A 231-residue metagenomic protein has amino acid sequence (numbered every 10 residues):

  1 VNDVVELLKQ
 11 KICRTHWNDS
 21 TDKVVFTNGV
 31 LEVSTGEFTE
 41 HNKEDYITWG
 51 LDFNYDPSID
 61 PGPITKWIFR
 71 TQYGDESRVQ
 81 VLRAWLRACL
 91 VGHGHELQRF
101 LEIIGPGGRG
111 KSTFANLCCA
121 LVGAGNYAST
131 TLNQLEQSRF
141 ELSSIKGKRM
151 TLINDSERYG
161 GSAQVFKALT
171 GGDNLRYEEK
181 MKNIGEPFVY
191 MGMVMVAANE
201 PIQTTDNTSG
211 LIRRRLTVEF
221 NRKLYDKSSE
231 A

Functional and structural regions predicted by a protein language model:
V1-V30: Extended, Lys/Arg-enriched charged tracts that mediate electrostatic binding to polyanionic substrates
W17-N18, K23, V30-G147, L216-V218: P-loop NTPase catalytic core of nucleic-acid-dependent motor ATPases
V91, G123, S162-E186: Conserved catalytic/switch belt of AAA+ P-loop NTPases
R139-K146, Y177-A197: AAA+/SF3 P-loop NTPase mechanochemical coupling elements
G147-G161, T170-G172: Conserved P-loop NTPase "ATPase switch" module shared by AAA+ and STAND
T151-I153, M191-N199, V218: Structural recognition of the conserved hydrophobic beta-strand(s) that form the central parallel beta-sheet of P-loop
E157-R158, N199-Q203, N221-D226: Conserved nucleotide-binding/hydrolysis micro-motifs of P-loop NTPases
E186-M191, N207-A231: Phosphate-sensing "switch" segment of ASCE/P-loop ATPases
